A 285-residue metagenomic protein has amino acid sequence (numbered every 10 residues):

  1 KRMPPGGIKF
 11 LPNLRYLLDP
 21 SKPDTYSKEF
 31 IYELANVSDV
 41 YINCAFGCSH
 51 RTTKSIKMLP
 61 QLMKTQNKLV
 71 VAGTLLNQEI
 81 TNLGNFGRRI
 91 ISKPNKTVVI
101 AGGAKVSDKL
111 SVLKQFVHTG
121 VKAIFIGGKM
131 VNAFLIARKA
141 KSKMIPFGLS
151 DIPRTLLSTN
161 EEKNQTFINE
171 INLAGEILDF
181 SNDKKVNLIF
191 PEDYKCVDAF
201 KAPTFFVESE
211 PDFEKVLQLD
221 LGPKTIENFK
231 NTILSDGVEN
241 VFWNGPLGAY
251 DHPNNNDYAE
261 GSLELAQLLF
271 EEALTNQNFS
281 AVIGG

Functional and structural regions predicted by a protein language model:
K1-G284: Active-site loop-to-helix "anion-binding N-cap" substructures in soluble metabolic enzymes
